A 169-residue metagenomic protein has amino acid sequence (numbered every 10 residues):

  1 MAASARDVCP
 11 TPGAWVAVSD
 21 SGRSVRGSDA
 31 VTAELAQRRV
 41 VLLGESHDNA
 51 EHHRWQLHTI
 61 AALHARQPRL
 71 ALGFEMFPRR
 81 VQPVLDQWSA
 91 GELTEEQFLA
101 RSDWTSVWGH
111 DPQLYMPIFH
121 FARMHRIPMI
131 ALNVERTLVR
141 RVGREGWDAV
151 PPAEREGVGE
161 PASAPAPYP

Functional and structural regions predicted by a protein language model:
M1-R38: N- or domain-start disorder-to-order transition segments that initiate the globular core
S24, S28, S46-Q56, W108-Y115 (+1 more regions): Solvent-exposed, acidic/flexible segments
T32, I60-A61, M116-F119: Short amphipathic alpha-helical segments and helix-helix/interface helices
R38, Q67, H125-R126: Short, well-ordered alpha-helix to beta-strand connector turns
V41-G44: Short hydrophobic beta-strand that contains or immediately precedes a catalytic carboxylate
S46-N49, G73-E75, I130-E135: Surface-exposed patches in mature extracellular/periplasmic domains of secreted proteins
D48-R54, H58-H64, R69-G73, R79-A90: Membrane-embedded segments
P83-P169: A substrate-binding/cap region within the structured catalytic cores of diverse enzymes
